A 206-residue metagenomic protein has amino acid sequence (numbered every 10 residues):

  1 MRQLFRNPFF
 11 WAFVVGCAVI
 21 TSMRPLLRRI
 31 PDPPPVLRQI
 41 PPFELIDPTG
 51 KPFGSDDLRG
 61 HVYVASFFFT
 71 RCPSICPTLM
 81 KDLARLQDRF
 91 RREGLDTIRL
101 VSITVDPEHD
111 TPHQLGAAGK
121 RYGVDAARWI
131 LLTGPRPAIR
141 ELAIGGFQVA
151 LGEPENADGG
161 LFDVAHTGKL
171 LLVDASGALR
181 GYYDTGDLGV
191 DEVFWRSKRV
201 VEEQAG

Functional and structural regions predicted by a protein language model:
M1-P42, I46, G206: N-terminal targeting signals for export/organelle localization
I40-P41, Y63, T167-K169: Short loop/turn microsegments at loop-to-beta-strand junctions
F43-V64, Q87-F90: A short beta-strand-turn-helix
G54-L83: Short active-site neighborhood of thiol/selenol oxidoreductases, capturing the structured segment around
L79-L142: Structural microenvironment flanking redox-active thiols in thiol-disulfide oxidoreductases
A127-W129, R140, I144-E153, V164-L171: Structural micro-motif
E155-G206: Thiol-/selenol-based redox modules, centered on thioredoxin-like and closely related oxidoreductase domains
